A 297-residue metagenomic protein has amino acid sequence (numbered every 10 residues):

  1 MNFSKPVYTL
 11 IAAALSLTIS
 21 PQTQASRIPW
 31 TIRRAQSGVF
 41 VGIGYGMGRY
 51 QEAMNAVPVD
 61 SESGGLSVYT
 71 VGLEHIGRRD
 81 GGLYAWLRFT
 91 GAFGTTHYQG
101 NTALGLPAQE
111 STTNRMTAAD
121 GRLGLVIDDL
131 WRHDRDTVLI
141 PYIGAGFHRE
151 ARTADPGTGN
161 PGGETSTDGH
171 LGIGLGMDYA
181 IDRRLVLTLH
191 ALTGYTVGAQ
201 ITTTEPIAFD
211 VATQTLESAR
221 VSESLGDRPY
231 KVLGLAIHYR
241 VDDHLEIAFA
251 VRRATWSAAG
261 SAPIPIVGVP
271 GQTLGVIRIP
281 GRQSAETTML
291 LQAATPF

Functional and structural regions predicted by a protein language model:
T23-R88, A92-G100, D210, Q214-E217 (+2 more regions): Short glycine/proline- and aromatic-enriched beta-strand/turn motifs that initiate or cap beta-hairpins
S26-S37, I76-L87, D128-L139, A180-L189 (+1 more regions): Short loop/turn motifs that connect adjacent beta-strands in outer-membrane beta-barrel proteins
V39, G65-V71, T117-L123, G169-L175 (+2 more regions): Hydrophobic, lipid-facing positions within transmembrane beta-strands of outer-membrane proteins
I43-Q51, F89-H97, I127, A145-T153 (+5 more regions): Transmembrane beta-strands of outer-membrane beta-barrel pores
R49-D60, T96-P107, E150-G162, A199-S218 (+1 more regions): Outer-membrane beta-barrel translocator domains and adjoining extracellular loop/strand segments of Gram-negative
P58-S67, P107-A118, N160-G169, F209-P229 (+1 more regions): Replace "Gram-negative outer membrane beta-barrel proteins" with "bacterial and organellar outer membrane beta-barrel
D136-V138, G146-P229, R240: Detector for outer-membrane/organellar transmembrane beta-barrel domains, recognizing the amphipathic beta-strand
L189-G194, G198-Q200, I207-F297: Predominantly the C-terminal beta-signal and adjacent terminal strand-loop region of outer-membrane beta-barrel
